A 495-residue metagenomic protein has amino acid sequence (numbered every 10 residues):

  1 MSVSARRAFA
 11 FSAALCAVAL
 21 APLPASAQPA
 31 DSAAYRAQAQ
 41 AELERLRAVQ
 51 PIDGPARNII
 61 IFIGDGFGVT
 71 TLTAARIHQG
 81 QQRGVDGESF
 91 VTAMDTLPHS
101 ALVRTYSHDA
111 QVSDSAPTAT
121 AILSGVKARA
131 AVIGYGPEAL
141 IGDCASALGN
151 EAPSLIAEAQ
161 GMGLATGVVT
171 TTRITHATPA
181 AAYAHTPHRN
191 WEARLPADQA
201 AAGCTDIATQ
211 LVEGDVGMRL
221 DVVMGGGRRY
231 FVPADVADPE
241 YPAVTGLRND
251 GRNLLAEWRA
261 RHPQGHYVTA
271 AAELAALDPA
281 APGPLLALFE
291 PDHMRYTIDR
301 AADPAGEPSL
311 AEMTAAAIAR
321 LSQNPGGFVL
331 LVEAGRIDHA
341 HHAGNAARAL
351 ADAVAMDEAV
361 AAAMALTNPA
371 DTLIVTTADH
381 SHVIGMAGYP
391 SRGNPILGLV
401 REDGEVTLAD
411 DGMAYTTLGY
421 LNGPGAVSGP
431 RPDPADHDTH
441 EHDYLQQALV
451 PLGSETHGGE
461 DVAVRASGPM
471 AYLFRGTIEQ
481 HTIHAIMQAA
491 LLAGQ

Functional and structural regions predicted by a protein language model:
S2-S12: Bacterial N-terminal signal peptides that target proteins for export
S12-A21: Bacterial N-terminal signal peptides
A25-A48, G161: Short glycine- and acidic-rich boundary segments immediately preceding or forming the N-terminal edge of structured
A30, Y35, P51-R57, F67-T73 (+2 more regions): A post-motif C-terminal structural segment
I61-G64: Hydrophobic residues in beta-strands of the RecA-like P-loop NTPase core, especially within AAA+ ATPase
V126-V212, F231: Extracytoplasmic mature domains of secreted/periplasmic and thylakoid-lumen proteins
